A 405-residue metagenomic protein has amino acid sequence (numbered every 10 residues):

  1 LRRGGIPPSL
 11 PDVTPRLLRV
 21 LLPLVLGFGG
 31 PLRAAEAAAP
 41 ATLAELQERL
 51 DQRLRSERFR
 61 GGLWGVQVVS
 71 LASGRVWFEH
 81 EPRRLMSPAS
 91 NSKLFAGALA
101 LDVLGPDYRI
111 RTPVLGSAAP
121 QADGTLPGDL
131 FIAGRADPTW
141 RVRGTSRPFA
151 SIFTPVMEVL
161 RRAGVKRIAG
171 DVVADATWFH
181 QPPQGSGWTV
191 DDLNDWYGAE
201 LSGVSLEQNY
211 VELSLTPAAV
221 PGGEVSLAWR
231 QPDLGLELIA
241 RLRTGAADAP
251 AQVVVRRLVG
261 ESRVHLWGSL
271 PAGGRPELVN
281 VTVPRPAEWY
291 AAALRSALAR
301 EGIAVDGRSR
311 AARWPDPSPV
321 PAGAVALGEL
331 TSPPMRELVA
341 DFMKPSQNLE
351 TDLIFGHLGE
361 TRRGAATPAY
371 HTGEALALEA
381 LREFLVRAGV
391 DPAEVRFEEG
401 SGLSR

Functional and structural regions predicted by a protein language model:
R19-G29: Bacterial N-terminal signal peptides
G30-E36: Sec/Tat signal peptide C-region and signal peptidase I cleavage site
E36-R55, D102-D391: Conserved serine DD-peptidase/penicillin-binding transpeptidase domain and beta-lactam-recognizing active-site
R55-H80, R310: A short, well-structured edge-of-sheet supersecondary motif
E79-L99, G400: Short active-site loop at a secondary-structure junction that contains or immediately precedes the catalytic residue(s)
P82-L85, L358-E360, A369, R396-S404: Conserved short loop/turn motifs at secondary-structure junctions
A375, A388-R405: Extended C-terminal subregions enriched in glycine
